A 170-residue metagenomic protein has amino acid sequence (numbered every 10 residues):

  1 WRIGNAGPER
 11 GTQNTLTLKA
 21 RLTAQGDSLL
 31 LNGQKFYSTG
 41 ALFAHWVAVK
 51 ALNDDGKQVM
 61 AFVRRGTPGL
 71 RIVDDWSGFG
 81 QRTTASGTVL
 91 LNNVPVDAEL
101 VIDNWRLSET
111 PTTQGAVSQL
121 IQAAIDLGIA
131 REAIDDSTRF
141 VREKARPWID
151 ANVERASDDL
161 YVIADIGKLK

Functional and structural regions predicted by a protein language model:
W1-L42: Glycine-rich flavin
R2-G4, L29, A48, V59-M60 (+1 more regions): Structural motif
L16-L18, A41-F43, M60, I72-D75 (+2 more regions): A short secondary-structure junction signal
L16-L18, F43-H45, K57, G66 (+2 more regions): A generic structural signal for well-ordered coil/turn residues at beta-strand boundaries that shape enzyme active-site
Q25-D27, L52-D55, R65-P68, N92-E99: Short loop segments at secondary-structure junctions
L31-G33, A61, L91, A130: Buried hydrophobic positions in well-ordered alpha/beta secondary-structure cores of metabolic enzymes
Y37-I72: A short core secondary-structure module
G78-K170: Glycine-rich beta->alpha junctions and the first turn(s) of the following alpha-helix
